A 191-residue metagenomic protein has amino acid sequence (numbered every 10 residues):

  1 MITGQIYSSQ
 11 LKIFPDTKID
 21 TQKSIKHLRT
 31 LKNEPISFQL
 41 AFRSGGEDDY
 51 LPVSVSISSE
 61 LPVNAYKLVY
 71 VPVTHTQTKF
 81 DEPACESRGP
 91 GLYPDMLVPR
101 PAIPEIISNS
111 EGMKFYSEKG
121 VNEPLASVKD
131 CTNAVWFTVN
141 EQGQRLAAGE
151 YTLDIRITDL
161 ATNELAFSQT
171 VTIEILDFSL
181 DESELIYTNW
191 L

Functional and structural regions predicted by a protein language model:
I2-Q22, G46-F137: Surface-exposed binding patches on compact interaction domains or structured appendages
K26-L51: Solvent-exposed, low-complexity, repeat-rich "mucin-like" stalks and linkers
T30-P35, V128-T132, A148: Solvent-exposed, conformationally flexible loop/turn segments
L40, A148-L160: A short beta-strand micro-motif common to beta-rich folds, especially ectodomain repeats
A41, V135-Q144: Short, hydrophobic beta-strand segments
S44-G46, G143-R145, A161: Short, acidic/polar linear motifs in exposed loop/turn regions
D49, V128, G143-T152: Short glycine/proline/serine/threonine-rich loop/turn segments at secondary-structure transition edges
L165-L191: An acidic-aromatic substrate-binding cleft motif
